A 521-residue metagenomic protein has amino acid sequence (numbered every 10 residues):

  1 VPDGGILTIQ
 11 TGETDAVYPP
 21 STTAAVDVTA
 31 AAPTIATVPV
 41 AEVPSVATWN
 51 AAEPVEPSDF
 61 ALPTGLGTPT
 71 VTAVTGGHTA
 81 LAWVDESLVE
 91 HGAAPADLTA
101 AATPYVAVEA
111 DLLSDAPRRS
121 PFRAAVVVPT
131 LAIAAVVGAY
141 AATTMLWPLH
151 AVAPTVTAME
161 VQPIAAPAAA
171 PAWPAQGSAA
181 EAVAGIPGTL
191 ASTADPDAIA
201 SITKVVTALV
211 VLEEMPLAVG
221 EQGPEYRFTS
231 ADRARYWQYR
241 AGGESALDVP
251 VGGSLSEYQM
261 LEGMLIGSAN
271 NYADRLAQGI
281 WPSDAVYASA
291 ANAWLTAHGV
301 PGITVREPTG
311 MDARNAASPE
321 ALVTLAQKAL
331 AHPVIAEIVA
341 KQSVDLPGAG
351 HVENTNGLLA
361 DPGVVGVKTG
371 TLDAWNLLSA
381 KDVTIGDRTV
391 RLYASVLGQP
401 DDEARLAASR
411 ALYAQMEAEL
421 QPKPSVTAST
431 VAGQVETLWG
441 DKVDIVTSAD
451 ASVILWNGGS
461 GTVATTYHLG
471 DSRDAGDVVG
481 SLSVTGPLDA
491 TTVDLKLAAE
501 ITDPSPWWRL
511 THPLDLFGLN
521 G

Functional and structural regions predicted by a protein language model:
V1-V28, T34-V126: Terminal targeting segments of Actinobacterial cell-envelope proteins
H91-V161, L510-P513, N520-G521: Hydrophobic single-pass membrane-targeting/anchoring helices
P148-E320, Q327, P333: Active-site-adjacent loops and short helices of periplasmic peptidoglycan-processing enzymes
A184-I186, E213-M215, T229-R233, W281 (+9 more regions): Solvent-exposed coil/turn segments that connect beta secondary-structure elements in extracytoplasmic/periplasmic
V334-G348, P424-T437: Acidic/histidine-enriched alpha-helical segments
V352-D387, S395-P400, D450-G476: Short, Gly/Ser/Thr-enriched beta-strand-loop segments that form substrate-interacting elements of hydrolase/peptidase
Y393-A428: Anionic-ligand-binding alpha/beta catalytic cores of soluble enzymes and soluble regulatory domains that recognize
E419-G521: Conserved SxxK-family serine transpeptidase/carboxypeptidase catalytic domain of penicillin-binding proteins
